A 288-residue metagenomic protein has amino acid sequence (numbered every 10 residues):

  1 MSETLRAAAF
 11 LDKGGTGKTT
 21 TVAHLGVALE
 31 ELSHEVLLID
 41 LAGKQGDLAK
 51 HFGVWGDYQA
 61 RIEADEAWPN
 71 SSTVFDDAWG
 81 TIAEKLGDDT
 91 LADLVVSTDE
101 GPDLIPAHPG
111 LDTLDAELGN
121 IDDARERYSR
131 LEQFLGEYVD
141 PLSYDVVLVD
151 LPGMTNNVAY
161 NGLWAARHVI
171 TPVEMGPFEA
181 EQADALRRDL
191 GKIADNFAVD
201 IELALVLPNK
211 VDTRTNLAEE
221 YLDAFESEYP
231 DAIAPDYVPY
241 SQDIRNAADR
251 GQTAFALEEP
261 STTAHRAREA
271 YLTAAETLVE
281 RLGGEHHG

Functional and structural regions predicted by a protein language model:
M1-G288: P-loop NTP-binding core
